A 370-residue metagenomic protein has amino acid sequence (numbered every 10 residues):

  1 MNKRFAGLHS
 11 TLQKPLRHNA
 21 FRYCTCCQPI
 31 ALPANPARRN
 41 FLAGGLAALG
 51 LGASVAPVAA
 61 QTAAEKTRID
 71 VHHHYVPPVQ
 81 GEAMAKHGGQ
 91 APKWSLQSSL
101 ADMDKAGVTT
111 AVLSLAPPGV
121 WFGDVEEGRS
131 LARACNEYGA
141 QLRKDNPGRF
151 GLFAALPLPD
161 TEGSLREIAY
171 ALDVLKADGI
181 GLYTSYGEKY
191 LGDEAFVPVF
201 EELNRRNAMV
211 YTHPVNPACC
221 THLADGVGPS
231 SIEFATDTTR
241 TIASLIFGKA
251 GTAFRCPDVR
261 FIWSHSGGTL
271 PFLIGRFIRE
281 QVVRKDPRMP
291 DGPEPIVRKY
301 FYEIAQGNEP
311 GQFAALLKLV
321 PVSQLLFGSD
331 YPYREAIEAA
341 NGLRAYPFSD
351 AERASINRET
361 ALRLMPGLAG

Functional and structural regions predicted by a protein language model:
N2-P36, N40-S54, T62-T67, V71 (+10 more regions): Mid-to-C-terminal alpha-helical segments outside catalytic/metal-binding sites
P15-Q28, H74-W94, G123-D124, R129 (+2 more regions): Active-site gating loops and adjacent loop-to-helix segments of metal-dependent hydrolytic enzymes
H72-H74, H213, H265: Histidine-centered divalent metal-coordination motifs
P92-K93, W121, L158-S164, G187-E194 (+3 more regions): Acidic-and-aromatic substrate-binding clefts and catalytic sites of carbohydrate-active enzymes
L113-I242, G248: Active-site gating/metal-coordination segments in enzymes
Y211, W263, G328: Generic enzyme active-site microenvironment
K249, V259-P293: Aromatic-lined glycan-binding groove of carbohydrate-active enzymes
